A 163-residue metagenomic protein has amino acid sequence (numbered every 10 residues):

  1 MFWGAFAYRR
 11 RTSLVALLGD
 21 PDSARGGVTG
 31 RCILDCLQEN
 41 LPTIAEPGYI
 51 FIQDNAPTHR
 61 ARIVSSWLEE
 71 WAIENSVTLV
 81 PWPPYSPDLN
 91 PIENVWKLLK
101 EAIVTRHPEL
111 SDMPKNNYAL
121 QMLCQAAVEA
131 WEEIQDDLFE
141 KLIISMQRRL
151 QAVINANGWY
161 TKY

Functional and structural regions predicted by a protein language model:
M1-A7, L14-A16, I50-Q53, H59 (+2 more regions): Conserved, well-structured core segments
M1-G48: Electropositive, glycine- and tryptophan-enriched low-complexity nucleic-acid-binding patches
G4, I33, L37, D54 (+5 more regions): Mobile genetic element proteins and their domesticated derivatives, centered on retroelements and DNA transposons
R10-S13, A24, T58-A61, P87-L89: Eukaryotic short linear interaction motifs
V28-C36, I63, Y118, M122: A generic alpha-helix signature
I52-N55, W71-N94, E109-M113: RNase H-like polynucleotidyl transferase catalytic core
A61-I73: Short, aromatic/basic amphipathic alpha-helical patches
I92-Y163: C-terminal anion-handling pockets and recognition modules
